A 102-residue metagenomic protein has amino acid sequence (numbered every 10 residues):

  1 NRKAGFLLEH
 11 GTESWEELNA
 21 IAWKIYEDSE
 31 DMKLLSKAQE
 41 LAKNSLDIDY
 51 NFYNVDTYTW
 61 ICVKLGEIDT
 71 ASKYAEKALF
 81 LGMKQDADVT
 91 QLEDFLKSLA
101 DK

Functional and structural regions predicted by a protein language model:
N1, M32-Q39, D69-S72, E76-L79 (+1 more regions): Conserved positions within tetratricopeptide repeat
N1-L65: Alpha-helical adaptor scaffolds
A22, L65-E67, L81, K102: Residue-level detector of solvent-exposed, low-hydrophobicity positions
S72-K102: Terminal, low-structured helical/coil segments at or just beyond the last alpha-helical repeat
